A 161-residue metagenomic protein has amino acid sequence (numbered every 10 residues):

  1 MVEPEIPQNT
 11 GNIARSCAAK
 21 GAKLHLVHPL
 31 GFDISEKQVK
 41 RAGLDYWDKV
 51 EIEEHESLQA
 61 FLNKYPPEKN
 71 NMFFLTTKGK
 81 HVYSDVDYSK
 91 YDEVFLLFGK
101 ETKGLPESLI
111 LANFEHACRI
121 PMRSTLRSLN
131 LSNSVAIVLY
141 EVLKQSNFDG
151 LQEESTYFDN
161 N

Functional and structural regions predicted by a protein language model:
M1-N161: Post-transcriptional modification and biogenesis factors for structured RNAs of the translation apparatus
